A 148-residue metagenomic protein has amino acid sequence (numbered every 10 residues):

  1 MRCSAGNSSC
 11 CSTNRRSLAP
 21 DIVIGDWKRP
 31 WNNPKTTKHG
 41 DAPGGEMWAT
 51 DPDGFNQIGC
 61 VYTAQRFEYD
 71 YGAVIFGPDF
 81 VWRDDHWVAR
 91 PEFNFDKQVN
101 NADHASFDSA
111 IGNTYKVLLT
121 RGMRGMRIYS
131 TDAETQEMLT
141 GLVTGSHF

Functional and structural regions predicted by a protein language model:
M1-W87: Conserved helicase/translocase motor-coupling segment
P52-F148: C-terminal accessory regions
